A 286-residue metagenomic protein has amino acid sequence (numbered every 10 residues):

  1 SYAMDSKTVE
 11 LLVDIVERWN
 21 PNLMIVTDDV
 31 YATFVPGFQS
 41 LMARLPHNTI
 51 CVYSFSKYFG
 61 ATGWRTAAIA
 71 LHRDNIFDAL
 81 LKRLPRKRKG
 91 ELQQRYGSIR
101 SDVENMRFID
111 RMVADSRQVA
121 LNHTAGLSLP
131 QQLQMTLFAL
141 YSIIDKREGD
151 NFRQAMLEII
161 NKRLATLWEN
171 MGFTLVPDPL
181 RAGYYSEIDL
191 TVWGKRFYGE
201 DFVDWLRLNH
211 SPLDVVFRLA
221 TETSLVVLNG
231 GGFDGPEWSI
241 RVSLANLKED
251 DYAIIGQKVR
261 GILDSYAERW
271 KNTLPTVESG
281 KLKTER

Functional and structural regions predicted by a protein language model:
S1-R286: PLP-dependent class I/II
